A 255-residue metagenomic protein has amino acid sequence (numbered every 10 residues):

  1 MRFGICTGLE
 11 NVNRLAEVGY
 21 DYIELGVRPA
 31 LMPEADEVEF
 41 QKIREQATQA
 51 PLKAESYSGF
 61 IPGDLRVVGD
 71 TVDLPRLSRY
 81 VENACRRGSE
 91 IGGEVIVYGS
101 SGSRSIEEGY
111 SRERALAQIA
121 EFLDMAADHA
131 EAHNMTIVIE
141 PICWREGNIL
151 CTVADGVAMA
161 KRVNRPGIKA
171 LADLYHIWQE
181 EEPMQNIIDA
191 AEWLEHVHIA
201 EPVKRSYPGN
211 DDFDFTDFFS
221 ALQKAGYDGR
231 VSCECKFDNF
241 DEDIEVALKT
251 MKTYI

Functional and structural regions predicted by a protein language model:
R2-D21, P51, L77-S78, G92 (+2 more regions): Histidine-acidic metal/acid-base catalytic patches
L9-N11, V27-P29, F60-G63, G102-R104 (+4 more regions): Active-site-proximal loop/turn and secondary-structure-junction residues that shape catalytic pockets, frequently
G19-E37, S58-R66: N-terminal substrate-binding region of glycoside hydrolase catalytic domains
G26-A47, S100-E107: Glycine-rich, proline-tolerant flexible connector loops at the mouths of alpha/beta enzymes
P33-D36, F40, D70-S78, G109-L116 (+4 more regions): Flexible, glycine- and charge-enriched loops at secondary-structure boundaries
E39-Q49, I119-A130, N186-D189, D217-A221: Catalytic-core regions built around general acid/base machinery
Q49, R66-K169: Active-site acidic/histidine proton-transfer and metal-coordination neighborhood in alpha/beta enzyme cores
